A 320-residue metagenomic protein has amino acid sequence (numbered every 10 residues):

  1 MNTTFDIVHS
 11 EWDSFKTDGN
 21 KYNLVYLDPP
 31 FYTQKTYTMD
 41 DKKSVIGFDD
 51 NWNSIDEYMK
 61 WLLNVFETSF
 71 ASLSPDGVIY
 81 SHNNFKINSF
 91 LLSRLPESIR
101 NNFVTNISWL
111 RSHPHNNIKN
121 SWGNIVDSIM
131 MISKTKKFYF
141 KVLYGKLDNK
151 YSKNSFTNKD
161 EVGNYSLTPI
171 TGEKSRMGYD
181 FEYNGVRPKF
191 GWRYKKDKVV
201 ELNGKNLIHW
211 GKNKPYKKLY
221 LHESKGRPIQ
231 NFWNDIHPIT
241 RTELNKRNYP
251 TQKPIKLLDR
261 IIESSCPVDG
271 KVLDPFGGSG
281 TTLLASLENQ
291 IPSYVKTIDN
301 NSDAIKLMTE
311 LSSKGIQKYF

Functional and structural regions predicted by a protein language model:
M1-T309, S313-K318: Core catalytic lobe of class I
